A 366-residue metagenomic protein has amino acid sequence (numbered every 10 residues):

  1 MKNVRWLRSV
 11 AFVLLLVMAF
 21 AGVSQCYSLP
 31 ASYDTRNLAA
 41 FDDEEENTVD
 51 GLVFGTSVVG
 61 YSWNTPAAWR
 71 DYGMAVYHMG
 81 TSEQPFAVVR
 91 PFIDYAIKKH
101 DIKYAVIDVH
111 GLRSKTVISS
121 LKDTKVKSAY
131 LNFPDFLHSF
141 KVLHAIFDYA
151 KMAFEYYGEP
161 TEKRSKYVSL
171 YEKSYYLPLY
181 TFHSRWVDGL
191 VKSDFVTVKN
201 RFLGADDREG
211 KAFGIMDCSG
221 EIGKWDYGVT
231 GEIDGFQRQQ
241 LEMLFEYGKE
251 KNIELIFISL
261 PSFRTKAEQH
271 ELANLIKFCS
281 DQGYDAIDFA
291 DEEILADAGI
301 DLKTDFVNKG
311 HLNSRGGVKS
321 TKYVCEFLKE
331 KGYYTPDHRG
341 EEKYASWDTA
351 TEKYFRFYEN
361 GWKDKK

Functional and structural regions predicted by a protein language model:
R5-Q25: Hydrophobic membrane-insertion alpha-helices, especially the h-region of bacterial N-terminal signal peptides
Y27-T48: Alpha-helical transmembrane signal-anchor/signal-peptide segments
T48-D50, G73-A75, H100-Y104, K249-I256 (+1 more regions): Loop/turn elements at helix/coil->beta-strand transitions in domains of secreted/extracellular proteins
F54, V58-Y149: Membrane-embedded segments
E83-A87, G231-Q237, F263-E271: Acidic-and-aromatic substrate-binding clefts and catalytic sites of carbohydrate-active enzymes
K125-K251, H338-K366: Secreted/periplasmic serine-hydrolase-like ester/acetyl group-modifying domain
E242-E268: Active-site segments of SGNH/GDSL-like serine hydrolases that catalyze O-acetyl group transfer/hydrolysis on lipids
Q269-T349, R356-K366: C-terminal regions of proteins
